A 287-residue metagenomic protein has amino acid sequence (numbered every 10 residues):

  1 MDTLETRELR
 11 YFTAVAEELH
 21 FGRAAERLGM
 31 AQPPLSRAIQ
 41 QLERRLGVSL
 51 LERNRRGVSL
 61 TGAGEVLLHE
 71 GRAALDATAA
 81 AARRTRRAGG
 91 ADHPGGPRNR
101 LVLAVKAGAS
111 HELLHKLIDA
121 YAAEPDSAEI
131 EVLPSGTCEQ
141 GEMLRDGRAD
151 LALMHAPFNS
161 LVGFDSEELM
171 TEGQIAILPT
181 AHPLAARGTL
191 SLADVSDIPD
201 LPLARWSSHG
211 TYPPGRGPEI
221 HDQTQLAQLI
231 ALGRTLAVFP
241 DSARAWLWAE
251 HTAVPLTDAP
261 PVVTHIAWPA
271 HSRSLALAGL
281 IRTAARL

Functional and structural regions predicted by a protein language model:
M1-A38, L67: N-terminal short secondary-structure element
E18, R27, Q41-S49, A82 (+1 more regions): Residue cluster at the C-terminal edge of the helix-turn-helix DNA-binding motif
E43-L60, E65: A short LG(V/I)-centered, amphipathic sequence patch enriched for acidic residue(s) preceding the LG motif
R45-L46, L67-G95, R100: Alpha-helical linker/hinge and terminal dimerization helices associated with HTH transcriptional regulators
A63-E70, L113, L117, G188-S191 (+1 more regions): Short amphipathic alpha-helical coupling segments at ligand-binding clamshell hinges and other catalytic/signaling
G96-S160: Central regulatory/effector-binding core of bacterial HTH transcription factors
A123, C138-G141, D146, G163-L236 (+1 more regions): C-terminal regulatory
A237, R244, T252-L287: A late-sequence structural motif
